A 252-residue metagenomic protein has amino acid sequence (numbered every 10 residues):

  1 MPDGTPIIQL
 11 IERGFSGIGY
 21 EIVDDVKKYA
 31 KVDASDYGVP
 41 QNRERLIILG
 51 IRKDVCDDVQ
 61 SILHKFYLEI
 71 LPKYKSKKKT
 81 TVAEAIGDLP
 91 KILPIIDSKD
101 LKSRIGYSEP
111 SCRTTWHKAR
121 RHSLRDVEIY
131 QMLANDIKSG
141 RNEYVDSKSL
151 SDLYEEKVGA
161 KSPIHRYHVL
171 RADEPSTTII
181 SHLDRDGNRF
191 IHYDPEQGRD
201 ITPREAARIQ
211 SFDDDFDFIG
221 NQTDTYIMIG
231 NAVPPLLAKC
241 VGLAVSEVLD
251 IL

Functional and structural regions predicted by a protein language model:
M1-Y154: Class I S-adenosyl-L-methionine
D100-L252: C-terminal target-recognition/interaction regions appended to catalytic cores
